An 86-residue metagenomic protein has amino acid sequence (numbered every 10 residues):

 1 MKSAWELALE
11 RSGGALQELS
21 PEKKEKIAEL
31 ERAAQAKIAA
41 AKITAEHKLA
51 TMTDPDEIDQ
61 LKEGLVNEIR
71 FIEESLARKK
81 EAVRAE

Functional and structural regions predicted by a protein language model:
M1-E86: Soluble, non-transmembrane alpha-helical interaction regions
